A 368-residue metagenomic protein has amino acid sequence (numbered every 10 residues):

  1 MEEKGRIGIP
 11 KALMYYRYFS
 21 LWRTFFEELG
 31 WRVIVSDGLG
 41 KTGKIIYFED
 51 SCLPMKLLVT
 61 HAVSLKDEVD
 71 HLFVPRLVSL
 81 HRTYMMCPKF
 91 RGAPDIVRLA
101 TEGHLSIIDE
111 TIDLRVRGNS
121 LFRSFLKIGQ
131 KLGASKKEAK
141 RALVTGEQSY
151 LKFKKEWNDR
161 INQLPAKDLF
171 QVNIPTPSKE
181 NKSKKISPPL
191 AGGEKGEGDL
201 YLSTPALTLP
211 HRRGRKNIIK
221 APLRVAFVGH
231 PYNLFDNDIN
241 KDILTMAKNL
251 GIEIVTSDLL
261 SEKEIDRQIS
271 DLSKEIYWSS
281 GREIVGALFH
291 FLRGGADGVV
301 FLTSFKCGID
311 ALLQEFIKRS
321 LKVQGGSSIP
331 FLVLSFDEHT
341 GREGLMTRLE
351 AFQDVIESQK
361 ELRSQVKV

Functional and structural regions predicted by a protein language model:
M1-P188, K195-V368: An N-terminal assembly and electron-transfer interface module characteristic of large anaerobic redox and radical
